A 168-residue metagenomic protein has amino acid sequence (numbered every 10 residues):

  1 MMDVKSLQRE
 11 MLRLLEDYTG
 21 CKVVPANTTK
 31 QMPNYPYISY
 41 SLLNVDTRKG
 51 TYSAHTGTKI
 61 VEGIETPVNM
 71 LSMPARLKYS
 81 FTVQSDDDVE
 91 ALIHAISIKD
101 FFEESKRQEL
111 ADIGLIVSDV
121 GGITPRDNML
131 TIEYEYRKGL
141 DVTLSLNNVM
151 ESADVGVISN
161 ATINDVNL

Functional and structural regions predicted by a protein language model:
M1-E65, S159-L168: Small/polar-rich, solvent-exposed N-terminal microdomains that initiate assembly or binding
L7-T19, I93-K106: Amphipathic alpha-helical segments
R48, V89, N148-S152: Residue-level signal for secondary-structure boundary sites
G57, M73-P74, L115-V117: A short glycine/small-residue-enriched secondary-structure motif
I64-L71, M129: Short beta-strand/turn micro-motifs at beta-sheet edges
L71-D86, I98, Y136-L146: Oligomerization/assembly interface segments of phage tail-like spikes and tubes
I93, D100-M150: Acidic-leaning, charged glycine-interspersed low-complexity segments
N148-N164: Mixed-charge, glycine-accented linear interaction segment located at domain edges/termini
